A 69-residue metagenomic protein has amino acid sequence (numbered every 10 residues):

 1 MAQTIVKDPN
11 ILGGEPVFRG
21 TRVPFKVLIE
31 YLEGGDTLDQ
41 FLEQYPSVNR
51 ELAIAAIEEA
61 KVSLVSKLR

Functional and structural regions predicted by a protein language model:
M1-D36: A short, structured beta-strand/loop element
F25-V27, L32-R69: Long, charge-rich, low-complexity alpha-helical segments
